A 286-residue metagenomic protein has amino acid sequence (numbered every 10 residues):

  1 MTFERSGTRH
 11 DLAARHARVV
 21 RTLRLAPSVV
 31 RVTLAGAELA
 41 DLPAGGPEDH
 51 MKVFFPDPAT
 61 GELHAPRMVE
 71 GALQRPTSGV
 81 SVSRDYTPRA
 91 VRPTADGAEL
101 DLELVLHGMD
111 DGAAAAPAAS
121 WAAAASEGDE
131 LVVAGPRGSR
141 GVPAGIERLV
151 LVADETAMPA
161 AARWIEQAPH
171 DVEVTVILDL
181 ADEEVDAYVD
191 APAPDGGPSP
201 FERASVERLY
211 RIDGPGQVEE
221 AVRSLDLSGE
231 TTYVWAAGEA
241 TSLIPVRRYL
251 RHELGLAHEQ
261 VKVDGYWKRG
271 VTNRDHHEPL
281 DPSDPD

Functional and structural regions predicted by a protein language model:
M1-D286: Extended, composition-driven regions rather than compact fold-specific motifs
